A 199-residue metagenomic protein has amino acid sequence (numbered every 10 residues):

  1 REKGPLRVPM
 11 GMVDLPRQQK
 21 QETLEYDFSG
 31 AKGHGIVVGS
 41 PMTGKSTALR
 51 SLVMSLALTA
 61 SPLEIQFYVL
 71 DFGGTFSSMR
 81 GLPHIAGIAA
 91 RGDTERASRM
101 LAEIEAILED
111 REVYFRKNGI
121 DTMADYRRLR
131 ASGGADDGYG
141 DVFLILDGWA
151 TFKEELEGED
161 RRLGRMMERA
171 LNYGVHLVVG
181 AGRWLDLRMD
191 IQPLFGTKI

Functional and structural regions predicted by a protein language model:
R1-E2, A131: Low-complexity, polar-biased intrinsically disordered regions enriched in Pro/Ser/Thr/Gly
K3-D121, A135-I199: P-loop NTPase catalytic phosphate-binding loop
T122-G133: A short, well-structured beta->alpha microelement
